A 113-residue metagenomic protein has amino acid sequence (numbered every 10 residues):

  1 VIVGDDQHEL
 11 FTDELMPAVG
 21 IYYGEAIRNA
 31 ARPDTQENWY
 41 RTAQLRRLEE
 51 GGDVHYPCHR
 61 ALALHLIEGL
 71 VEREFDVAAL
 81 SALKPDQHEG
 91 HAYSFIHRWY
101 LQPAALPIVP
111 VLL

Functional and structural regions predicted by a protein language model:
V1-L113: Active-site histidine-anchored catalytic micro-motif
